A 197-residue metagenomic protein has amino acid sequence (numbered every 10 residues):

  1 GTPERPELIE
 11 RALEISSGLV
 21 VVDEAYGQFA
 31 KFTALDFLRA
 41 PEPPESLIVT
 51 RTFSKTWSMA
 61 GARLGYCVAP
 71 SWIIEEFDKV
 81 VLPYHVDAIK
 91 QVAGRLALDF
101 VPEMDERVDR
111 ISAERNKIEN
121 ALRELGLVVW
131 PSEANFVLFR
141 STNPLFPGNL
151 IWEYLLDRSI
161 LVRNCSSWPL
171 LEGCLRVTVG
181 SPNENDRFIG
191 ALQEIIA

Functional and structural regions predicted by a protein language model:
G1-V20, E24-T56, W72: Active-site pre-lysine segment of PLP-dependent enzymes
E7, D157-R158, S167-A197: PLP-dependent enzyme catalytic core of the Aspartate aminotransferase-like
L19, V128, L161: Residue-level detector of anion-binding/catalytic polar loops
S46-W130: PLP-dependent aminotransferase class I/II
G61, E133, P169-G173: Short acidic/glycine-enriched loop/turn segments that link adjacent beta-strands
A69, F139-N143, V179-S181: Short beta-strand-to-loop capping motifs
S112, E124-R158, L175: Conserved PLP-binding catalytic core of the aspartate aminotransferase-like
